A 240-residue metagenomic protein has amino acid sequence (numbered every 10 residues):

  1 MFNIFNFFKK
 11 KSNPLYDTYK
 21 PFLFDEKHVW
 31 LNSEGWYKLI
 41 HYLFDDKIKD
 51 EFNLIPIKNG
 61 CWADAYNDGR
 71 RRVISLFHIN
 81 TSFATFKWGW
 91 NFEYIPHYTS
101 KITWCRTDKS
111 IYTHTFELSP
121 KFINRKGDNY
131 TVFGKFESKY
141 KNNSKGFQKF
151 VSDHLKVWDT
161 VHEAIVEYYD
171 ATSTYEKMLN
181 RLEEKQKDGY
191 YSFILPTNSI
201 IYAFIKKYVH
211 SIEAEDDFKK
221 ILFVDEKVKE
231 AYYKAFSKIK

Functional and structural regions predicted by a protein language model:
F2-Y37, P56, A63-K240: Intrinsically disordered, low-complexity regulatory regions enriched in serine/threonine/proline and acidic residues
S33-I57: Amphipathic alpha-helical segments
